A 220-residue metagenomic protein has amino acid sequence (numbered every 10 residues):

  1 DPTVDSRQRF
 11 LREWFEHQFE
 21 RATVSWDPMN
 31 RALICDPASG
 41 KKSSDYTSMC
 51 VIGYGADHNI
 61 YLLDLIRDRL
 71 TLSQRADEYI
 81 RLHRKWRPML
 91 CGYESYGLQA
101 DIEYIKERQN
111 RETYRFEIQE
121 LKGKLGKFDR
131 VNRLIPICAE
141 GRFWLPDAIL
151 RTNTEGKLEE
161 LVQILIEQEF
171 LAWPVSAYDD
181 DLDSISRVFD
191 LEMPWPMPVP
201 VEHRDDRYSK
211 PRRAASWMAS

Functional and structural regions predicted by a protein language model:
D1-E13, D147-R151, L182-S186, P200-V201: Short coil/turn segments at secondary-structure boundaries
D1-P37: ATPase catalytic-site recognition across NTP-hydrolyzing enzymes
D1-V4, S44, K85-P88, F143-W144 (+2 more regions): Intrinsically disordered or highly flexible coil/loop and linker segments, enriched in small and charged/polar residues
T3-R7, Q18-E20, V188-S220: Acidic two-metal-ion nuclease catalytic site recognized across multiple nuclease folds, prominently DnaQ/RNase D-T
S25-Y54, S184: Gly/Thr-rich phosphate-binding beta-strand-loop-beta motif of the actin/hexokinase/Hsp70
A32, C50, G55-W173, W217-S220: Mg2+-dependent endonuclease catalytic cores in nucleic-acid-processing enzymes, primarily RNase H-like
W86, C91, S186-E192: Metal-dependent nuclease catalytic cores in nucleic-acid-processing enzymes, especially RNase H-like/related
P174-S176, D181: Conserved RecA-like P-loop NTPase helicase motor core
